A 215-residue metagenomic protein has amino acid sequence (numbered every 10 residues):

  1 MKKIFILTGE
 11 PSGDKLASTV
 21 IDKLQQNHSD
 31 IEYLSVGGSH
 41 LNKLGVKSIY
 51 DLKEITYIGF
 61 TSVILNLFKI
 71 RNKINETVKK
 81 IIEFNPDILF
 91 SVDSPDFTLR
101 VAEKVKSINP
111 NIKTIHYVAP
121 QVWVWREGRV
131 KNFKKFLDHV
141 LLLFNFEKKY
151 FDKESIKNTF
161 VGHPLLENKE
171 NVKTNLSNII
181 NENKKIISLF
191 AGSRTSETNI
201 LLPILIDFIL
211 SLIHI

Functional and structural regions predicted by a protein language model:
K2-K3, E182-S188: Charged active-site motifs of nucleotide-sugar-dependent glycosyltransferases
K3-S177, F190-T198: Active-site and donor-binding regions of nucleotide-sugar-utilizing enzymes
L202-D207: Short acidic-capped amphipathic helix/loop micro-motif used as an active-site/signal-coupling element
I213-I215: Conserved small/polar residues in nucleotide/adenosyl-binding loops
